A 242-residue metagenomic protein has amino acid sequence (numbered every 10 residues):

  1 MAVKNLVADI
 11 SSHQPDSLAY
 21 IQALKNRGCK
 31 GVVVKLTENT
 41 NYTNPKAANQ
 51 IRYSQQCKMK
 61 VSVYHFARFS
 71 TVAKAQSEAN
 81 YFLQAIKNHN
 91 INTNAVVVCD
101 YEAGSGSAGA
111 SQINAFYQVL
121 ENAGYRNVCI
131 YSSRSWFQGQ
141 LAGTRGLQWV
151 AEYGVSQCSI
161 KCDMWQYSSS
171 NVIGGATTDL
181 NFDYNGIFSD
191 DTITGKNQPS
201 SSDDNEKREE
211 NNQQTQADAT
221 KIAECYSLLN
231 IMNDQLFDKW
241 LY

Functional and structural regions predicted by a protein language model:
M1-S12, L141-E210, Q216: Functionally critical loop-and-helix segments that line ligand-binding/catalytic clefts of soluble enzyme domains
M1-Y117, E121-G124: Substrate-binding cleft of extracellular glycoside hydrolase catalytic domains
T37, S133, Y153: Flexible loop residues that form catalytic and substrate-binding hotspots at small-molecule/glycan-binding clefts
V61, N127-V128, M232: Hydrophobic beta-strand scaffold residues
S70, F137, Q157: Flexible, glycine-rich phosphate/dinucleotide-binding loops and adjacent beta-alpha linkers at cofactor/substrate
K74-S77, S135-R145: Glycine-rich, charge-decorated loop segments at or immediately adjacent to ligand/cofactor-binding or catalytic sites
Y125-F137: Aromatic-lined carbohydrate-recognition surfaces of secreted/lumenal glycan-active proteins
N211-Y242: Short, low-complexity, charged amphipathic interaction modules
